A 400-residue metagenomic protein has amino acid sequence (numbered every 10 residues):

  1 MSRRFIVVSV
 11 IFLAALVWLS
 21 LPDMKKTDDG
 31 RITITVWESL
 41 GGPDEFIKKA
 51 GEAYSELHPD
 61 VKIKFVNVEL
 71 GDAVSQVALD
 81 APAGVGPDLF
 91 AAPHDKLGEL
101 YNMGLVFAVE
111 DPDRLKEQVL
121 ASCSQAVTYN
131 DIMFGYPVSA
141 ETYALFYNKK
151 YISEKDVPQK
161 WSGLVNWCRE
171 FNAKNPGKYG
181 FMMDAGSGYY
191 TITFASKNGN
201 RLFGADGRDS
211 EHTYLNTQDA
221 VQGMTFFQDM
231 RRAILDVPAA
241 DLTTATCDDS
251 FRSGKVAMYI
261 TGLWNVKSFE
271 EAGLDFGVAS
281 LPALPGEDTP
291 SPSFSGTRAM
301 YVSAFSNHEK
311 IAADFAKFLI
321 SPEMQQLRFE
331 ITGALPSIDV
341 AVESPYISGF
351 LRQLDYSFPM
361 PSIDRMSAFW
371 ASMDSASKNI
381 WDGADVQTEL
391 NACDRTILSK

Functional and structural regions predicted by a protein language model:
R3-W18, Q353-K400: Conserved C-terminal helix/tail region of periplasmic/extracytoplasmic solute-binding proteins
E52, L57, K62-K64, S153 (+5 more regions): Extracytoplasmic/periplasmic substrate-recognition and gating elements
A53-A121, T128, K150, K155-D156 (+4 more regions): Extracytoplasmic "Venus flytrap"/periplasmic binding protein-like
L79, P87-D88, K116-K150, Y179-G180 (+2 more regions): A structural signal for short loop-to-beta-strand junctions that line the ligand-binding cleft of periplasmic/secreted
A92-A144, Q159-W167, A173, T193 (+2 more regions): Hinge/lid segment of periplasmic solute-binding proteins
A126-V127, A279, L327-N379: Long, aromatic- and glycine/proline-rich binding clefts that accommodate carbohydrate-like moieties
F134-V138, Y143, V165-H212, V256: Extracytoplasmic/periplasmic solute-binding protein
C168-N172, D209-A240: Glycine-centered hinge/linker elements that transmit conformational signals in sensory and ligand-binding systems
